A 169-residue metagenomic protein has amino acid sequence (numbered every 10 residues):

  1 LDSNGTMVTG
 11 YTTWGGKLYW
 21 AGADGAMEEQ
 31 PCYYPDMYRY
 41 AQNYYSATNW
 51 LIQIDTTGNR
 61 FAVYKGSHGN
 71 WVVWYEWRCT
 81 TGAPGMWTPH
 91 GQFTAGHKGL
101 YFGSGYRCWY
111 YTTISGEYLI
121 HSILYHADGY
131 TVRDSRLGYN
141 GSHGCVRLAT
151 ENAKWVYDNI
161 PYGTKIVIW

Functional and structural regions predicted by a protein language model:
D2-S3, G22-D24, K65-G69, S115-G116: Short acidic-glycine loop/turn motifs at beta-strand connectors
D2-T48: Extracellular adhesion/carbohydrate-binding repeat motifs centered on closely spaced tryptophans
S3-N4, W14-G15, D24-G25, C79-G85 (+1 more regions): A short, sequence-level motif marking secondary-structure junctions
T6-M7, M27, S67-V73, H126-D128 (+1 more regions): Short, surface-exposed beta-strand-loop junctions and turns on beta-sheet-rich folds
Y11, L18, E76-R78, H90-T94 (+1 more regions): Well-ordered beta-strand positions in beta-sheet-rich domains
Y19, A62-Y64, T112: Conserved hydrophobic/aromatic positions in well-ordered beta-strands
P31-G91, H97: Cell wall/extracellular polymer interaction/catalysis modules
W87-H90, G99-W169: Exported/periplasmic cell-wall-interacting domains
